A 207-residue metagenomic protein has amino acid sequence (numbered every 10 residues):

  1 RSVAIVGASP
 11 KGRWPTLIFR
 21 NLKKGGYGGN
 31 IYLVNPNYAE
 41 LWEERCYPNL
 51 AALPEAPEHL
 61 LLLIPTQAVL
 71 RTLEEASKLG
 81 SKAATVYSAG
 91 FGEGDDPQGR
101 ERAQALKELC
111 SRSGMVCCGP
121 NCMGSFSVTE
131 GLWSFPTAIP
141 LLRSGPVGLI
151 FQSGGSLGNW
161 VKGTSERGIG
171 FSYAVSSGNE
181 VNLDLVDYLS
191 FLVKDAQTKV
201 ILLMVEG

Functional and structural regions predicted by a protein language model:
R1-G207: Catalytic-core regions of core metabolic enzymes, especially those transforming organic acids/acyl-group intermediates
